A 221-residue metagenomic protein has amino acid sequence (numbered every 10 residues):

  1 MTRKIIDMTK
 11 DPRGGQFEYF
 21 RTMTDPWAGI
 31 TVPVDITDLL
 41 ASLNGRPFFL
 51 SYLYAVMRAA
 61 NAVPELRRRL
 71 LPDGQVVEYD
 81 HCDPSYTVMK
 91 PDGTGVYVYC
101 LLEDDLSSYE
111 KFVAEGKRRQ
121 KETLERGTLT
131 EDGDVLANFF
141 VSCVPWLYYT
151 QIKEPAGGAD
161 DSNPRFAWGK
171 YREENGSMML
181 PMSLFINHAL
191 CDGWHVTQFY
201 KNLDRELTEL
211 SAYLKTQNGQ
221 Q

Functional and structural regions predicted by a protein language model:
M1-V32, F49, L136-M179: Flexible, Gly/Pro-enriched loop and linker segments at secondary-structure and domain junctions
T2-K4, M23-P26, C82, A114-K121 (+2 more regions): Conserved GHKL (Bergerat-fold) ATPase module
R21-A41, D80-S107, M179-F185: Acyl/amide activation-and-transfer machinery of modular secondary-metabolite enzymes
P47-P84: Hydrophobic "lid/gating" helix adjacent to the active-site nucleophile that controls access to an acyl-thioester pocket
F49, Y109, V113, D192-Y200: Short, charged, low-complexity patches
V56, V113-Q120, F199-L207: Short amphipathic C-terminal alpha-helix that caps PH/PH-like domains
K90-L147: Helical lid/core segments from catalytic subdomains that handle acyl or acyl-like groups
D160-Q217: Active-site-proximal acidic secondary-structure segment that organizes catalysis
